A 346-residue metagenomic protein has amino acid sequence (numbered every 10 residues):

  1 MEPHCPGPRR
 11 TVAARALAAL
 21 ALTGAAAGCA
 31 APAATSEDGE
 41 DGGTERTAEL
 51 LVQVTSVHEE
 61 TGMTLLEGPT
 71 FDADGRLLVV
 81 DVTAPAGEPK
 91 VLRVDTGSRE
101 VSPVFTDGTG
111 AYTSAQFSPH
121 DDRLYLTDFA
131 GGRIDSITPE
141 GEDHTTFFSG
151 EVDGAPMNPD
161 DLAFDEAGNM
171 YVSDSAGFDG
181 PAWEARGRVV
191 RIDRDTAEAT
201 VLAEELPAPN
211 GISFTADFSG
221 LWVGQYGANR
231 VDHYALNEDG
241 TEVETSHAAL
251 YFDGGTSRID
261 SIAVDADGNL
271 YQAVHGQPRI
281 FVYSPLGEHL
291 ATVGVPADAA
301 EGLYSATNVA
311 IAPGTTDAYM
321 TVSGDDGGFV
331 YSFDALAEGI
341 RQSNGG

Functional and structural regions predicted by a protein language model:
M1-T35: Secretory targeting and sorting signals
G39-M63, S246: A short helix->beta-strand "capping" segment at the edge of beta-propeller domains
E60-R76, E88-P89, D107-Y125, E151-M170 (+3 more regions): Beta-rich, blade/repeat-based domains predominating in secreted/periplasmic proteins but also intracellular
A73, L77-A86, L124-A130, M170-W183 (+5 more regions): Conserved beta-strand positions in repeat-built beta-propeller and related beta-rich domains
P89-L92, R133-D135, G187-V190, R230-D232 (+2 more regions): A short loop-to-beta-strand structural motif that recurs across blades of beta-propeller domains
V94-R99, T138-E142, I192-A197, A235-G240 (+2 more regions): Short loop/turn segments that connect beta-strands within beta-propeller blades
G131-A167, V172-D179: Asp-box/WD-like beta-propeller blade repeats and closely related beta-sheet repeat scaffolds
S305-G346: Blade-level signature of beta-propeller repeat domains, shared across WD40, Kelch, NHL, RCC1 and BNR/Asp-box propellers
